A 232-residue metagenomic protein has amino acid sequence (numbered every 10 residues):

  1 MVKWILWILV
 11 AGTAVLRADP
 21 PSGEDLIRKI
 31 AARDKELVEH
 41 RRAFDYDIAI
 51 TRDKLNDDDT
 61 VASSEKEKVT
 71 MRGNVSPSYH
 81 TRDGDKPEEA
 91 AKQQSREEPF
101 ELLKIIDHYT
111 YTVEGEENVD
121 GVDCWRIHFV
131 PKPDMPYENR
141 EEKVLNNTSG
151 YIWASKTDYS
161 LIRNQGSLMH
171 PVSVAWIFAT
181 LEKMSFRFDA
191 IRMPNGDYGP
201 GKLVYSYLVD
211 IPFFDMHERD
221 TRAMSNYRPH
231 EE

Functional and structural regions predicted by a protein language model:
M1-I5: Bacterial N-terminal signal peptides that target proteins for export
W7-A18: Hydrophobic h-region of N-terminal signal peptides that target proteins for export in Gram-negative bacteria
A18-S149, T157-R163, S167-S185, A190-K202 (+1 more regions): Structured extracytoplasmic
